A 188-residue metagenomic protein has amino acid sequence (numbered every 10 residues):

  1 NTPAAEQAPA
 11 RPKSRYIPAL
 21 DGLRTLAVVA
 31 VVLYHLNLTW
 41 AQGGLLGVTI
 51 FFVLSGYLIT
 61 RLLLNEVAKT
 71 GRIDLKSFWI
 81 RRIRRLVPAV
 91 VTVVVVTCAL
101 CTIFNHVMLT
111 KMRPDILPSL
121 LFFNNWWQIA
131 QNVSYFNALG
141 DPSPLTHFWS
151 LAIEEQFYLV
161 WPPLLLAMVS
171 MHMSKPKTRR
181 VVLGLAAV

Functional and structural regions predicted by a protein language model:
N1-V188: Membrane-interface helix/loop caps of multi-pass membrane proteins
